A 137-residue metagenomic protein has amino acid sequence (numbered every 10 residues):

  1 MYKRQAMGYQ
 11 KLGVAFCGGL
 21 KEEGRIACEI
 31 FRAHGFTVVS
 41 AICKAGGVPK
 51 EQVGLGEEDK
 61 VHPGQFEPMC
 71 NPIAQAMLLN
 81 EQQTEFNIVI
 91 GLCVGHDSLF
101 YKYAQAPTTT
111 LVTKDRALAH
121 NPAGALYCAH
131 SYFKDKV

Functional and structural regions predicted by a protein language model:
M1-Y2: Short, small-residue-biased leader/transition segments that mark boundaries at the very start of proteins
Q10, E85-F86: Conserved acidic residues
F16-G24, G46-G47, N87-S98: Gly/Ser/Thr-rich loops at beta-strand to alpha-helix junctions that form or flank small-molecule/cofactor-binding
E22-P72: Long, charge-dense
H34, Y103-P107: Short, structured coil segments at secondary-structure junctions
A41, I90, L111-K114: Generic beta-sheet signal
F66-E81, L92-V94: Active-site glycine-rich loop that binds ribose-phosphate moieties when present
T109-V137: C-terminal functional extensions of proteins
